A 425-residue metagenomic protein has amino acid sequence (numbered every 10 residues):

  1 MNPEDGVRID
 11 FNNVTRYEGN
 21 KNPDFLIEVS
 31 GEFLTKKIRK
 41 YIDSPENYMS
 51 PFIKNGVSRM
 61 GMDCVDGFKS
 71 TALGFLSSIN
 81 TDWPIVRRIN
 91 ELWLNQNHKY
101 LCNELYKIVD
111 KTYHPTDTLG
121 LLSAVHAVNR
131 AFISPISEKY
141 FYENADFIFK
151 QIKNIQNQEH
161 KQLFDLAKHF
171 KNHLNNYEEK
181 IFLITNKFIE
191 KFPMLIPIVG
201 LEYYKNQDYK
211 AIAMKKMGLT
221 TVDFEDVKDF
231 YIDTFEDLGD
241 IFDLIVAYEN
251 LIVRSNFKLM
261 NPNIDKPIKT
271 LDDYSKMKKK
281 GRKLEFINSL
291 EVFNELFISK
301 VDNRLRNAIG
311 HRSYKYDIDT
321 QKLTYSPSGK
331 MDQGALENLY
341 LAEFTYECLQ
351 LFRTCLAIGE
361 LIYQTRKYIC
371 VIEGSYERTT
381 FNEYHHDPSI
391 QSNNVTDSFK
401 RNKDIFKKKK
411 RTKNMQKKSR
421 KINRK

Functional and structural regions predicted by a protein language model:
M1-K228, E373-I405: Extended intrinsically disordered or low-complexity regions, especially N/C-terminal cytosolic tails and loops, rather
K21, L323-H386: Amphipathic, Lys/Arg-enriched alpha-helical patches that create a basic surface for binding polyanionic ligands
A213, M217-F235, V292-K300, L341: Short, charged/polar micro-motifs that form catalytic or ligand-binding hotspots
M214-V222, K279-E291, S328-D332: Short, charged/polar, low-complexity loop and linker segments that flank or interrupt alpha-helical bundles
V227-K283: Short, contiguous, well-structured surface segments enriched in hydrophobic/aromatic residues
A247, L251-R254, K258, H311 (+3 more regions): Intrinsically disordered or highly flexible coil/loop and linker segments, enriched in small and charged/polar residues
Y274-D319: Short, mixed-charge amphipathic alpha-helical segments
F399-K425: Intrinsically disordered, Lys/Arg-rich low-complexity segments
